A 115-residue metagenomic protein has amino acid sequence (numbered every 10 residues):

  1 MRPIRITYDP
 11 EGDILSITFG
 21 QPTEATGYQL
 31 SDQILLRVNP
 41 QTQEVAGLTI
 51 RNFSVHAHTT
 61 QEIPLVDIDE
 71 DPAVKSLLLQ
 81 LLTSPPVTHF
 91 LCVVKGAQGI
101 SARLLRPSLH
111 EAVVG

Functional and structural regions predicted by a protein language model:
M1-Q33, P40, V55-Q61, D67-G115: Intrinsically disordered terminal and processing segments
R51-N52: A generic structural motif
